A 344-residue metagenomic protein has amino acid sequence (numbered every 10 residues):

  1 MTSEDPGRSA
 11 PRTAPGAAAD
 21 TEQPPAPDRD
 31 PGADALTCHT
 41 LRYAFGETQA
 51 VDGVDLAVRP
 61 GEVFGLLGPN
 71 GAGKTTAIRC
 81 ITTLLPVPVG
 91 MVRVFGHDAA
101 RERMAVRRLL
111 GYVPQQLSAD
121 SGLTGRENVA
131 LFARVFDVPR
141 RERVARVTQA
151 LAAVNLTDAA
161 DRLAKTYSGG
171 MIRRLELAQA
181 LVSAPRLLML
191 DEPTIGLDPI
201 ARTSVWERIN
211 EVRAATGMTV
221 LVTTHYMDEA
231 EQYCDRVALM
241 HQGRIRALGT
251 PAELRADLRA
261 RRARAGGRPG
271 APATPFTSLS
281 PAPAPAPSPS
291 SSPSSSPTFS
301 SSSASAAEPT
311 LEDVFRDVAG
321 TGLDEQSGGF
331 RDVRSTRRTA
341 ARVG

Functional and structural regions predicted by a protein language model:
A130, R134, R141-A159: Conserved ABC ATPase "signature" region
L163-Y167: Conserved ABC ATPase signature
A184: Conserved catalytic motifs of ABC-family nucleotide-binding domains
L188-D191: Catalytic Walker B motif of ABC-type/P-loop ATPase nucleotide-binding domains
T203-T216: Helical segment within the ABC ATPase nucleotide-binding domain
L248-G249: ABC ATPase "signature
